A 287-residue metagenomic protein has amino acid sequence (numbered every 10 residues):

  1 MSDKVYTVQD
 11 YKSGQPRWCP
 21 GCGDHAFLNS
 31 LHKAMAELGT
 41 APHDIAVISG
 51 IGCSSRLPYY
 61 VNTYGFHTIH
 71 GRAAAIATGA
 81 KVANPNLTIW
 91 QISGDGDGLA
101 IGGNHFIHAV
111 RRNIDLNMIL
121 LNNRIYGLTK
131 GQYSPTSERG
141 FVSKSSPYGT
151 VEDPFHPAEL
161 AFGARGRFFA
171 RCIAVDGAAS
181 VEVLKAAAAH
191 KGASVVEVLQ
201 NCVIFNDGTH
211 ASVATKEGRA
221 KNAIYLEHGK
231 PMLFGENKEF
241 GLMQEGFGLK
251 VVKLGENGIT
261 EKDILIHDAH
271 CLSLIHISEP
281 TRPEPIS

Functional and structural regions predicted by a protein language model:
M1-Q9: Cysteine-centered metal-binding/redox modules
V8-I69: Active-site diphosphate/adenylate-binding microenvironment
Y11, P20, L38-P42, V82-P85 (+4 more regions): Solvent-exposed alpha-helices and their adjacent loops that cap or buttress functional pockets in soluble metabolic
G23, F27, R72-I76, D153-P157: Catalytic-loop motifs flanking and including active-site residues across diverse enzymes
D44-G50, Q91-G94, L120, C172 (+1 more regions): Beta-strand segments within the central parallel beta-sheet cores of soluble alpha/beta enzyme folds
C53-G127, V181: Thiamine diphosphate
I101-D115, L121, I125-I266, C271-S273: Glycine-rich ThDP/TPP pyrophosphate-binding loop and its adjacent helix/strand module within ThDP-dependent enzymes
I275-I286: Single conserved hydrophobic/aromatic residue that forms the stacking wall/gate of nucleotide- or nucleobase-binding
